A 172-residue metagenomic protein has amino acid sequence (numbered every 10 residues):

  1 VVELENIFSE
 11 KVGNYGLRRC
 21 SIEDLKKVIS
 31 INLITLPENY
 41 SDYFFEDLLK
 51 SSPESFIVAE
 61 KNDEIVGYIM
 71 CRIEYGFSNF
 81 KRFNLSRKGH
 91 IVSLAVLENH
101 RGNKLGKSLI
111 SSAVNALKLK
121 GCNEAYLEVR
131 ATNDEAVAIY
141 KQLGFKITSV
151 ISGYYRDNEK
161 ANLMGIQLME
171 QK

Functional and structural regions predicted by a protein language model:
V1-R19, M169-K172: Eukaryotic N-terminal low-complexity, Ser/Thr- and Lys/Arg-rich leader segments that predominantly function as
E10-K11, I22-N99, I110-K120, Q167-Q171: Acetyl-CoA-dependent GNAT
G16, H90-V92, A125: Conserved Rossmann-like nucleotide-binding pocket used by diverse enzymes that bind dinucleotide cofactors
Y68, T148-V150: Residue-level detector of high-confidence beta-strand sites
E98, G102-N115, D134, A138-Q142: Conserved acetyl-CoA-binding loop-helix of GNAT-fold acetyltransferases
N103, K120-N123: Short coil/turn segments at alpha/beta junctions that flank glycine-rich nucleotide-binding fingerprints
N123-Y126, R130-D134, L143, G153-K172: C-terminal "cap" of GNAT-fold acetyltransferases
